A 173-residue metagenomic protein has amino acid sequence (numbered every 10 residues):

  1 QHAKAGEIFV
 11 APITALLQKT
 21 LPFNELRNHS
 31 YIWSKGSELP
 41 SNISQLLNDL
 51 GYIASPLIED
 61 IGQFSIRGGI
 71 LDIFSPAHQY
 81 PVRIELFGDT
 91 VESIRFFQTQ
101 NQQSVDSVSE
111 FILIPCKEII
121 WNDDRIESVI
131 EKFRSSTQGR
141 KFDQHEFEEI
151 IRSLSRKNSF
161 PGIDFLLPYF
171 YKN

Functional and structural regions predicted by a protein language model:
Q1-N173: ASCE RecA-like P-loop NTPase motor cores that couple ATP hydrolysis to mechanical translocation on nucleic acids
